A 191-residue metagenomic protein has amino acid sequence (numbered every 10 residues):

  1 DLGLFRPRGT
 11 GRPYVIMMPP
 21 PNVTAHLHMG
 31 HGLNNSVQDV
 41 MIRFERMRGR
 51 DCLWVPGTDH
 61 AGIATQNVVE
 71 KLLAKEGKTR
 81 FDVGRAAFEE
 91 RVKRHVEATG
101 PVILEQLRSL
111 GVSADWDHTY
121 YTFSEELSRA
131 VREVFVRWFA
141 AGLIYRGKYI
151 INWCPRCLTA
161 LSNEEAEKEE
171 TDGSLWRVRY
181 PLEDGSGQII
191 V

Functional and structural regions predicted by a protein language model:
D1-V191: N-terminal, positively charged nucleic-acid-binding surface of large information/translation enzymes
